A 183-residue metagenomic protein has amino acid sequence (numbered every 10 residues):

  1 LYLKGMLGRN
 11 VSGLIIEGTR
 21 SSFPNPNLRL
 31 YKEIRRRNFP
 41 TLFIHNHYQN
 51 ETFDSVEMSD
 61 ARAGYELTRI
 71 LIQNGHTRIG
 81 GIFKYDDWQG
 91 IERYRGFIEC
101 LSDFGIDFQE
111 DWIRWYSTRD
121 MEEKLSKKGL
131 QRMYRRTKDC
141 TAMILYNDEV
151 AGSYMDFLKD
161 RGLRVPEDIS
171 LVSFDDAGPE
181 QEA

Functional and structural regions predicted by a protein language model:
L1-G13, R20-A183: Bacterial carbohydrate/catabolite-sensing allosteric modules
